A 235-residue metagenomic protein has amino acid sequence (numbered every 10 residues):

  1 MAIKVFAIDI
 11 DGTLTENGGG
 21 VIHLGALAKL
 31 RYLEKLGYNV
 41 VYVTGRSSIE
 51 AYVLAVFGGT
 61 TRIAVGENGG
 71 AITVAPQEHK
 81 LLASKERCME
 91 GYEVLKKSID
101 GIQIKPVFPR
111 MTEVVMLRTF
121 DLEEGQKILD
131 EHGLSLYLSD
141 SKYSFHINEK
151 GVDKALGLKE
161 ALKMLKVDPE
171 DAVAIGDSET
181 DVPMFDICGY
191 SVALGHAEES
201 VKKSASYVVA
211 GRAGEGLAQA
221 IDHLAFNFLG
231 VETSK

Functional and structural regions predicted by a protein language model:
M1-I10, G25, M164-V167: Non-catalytic pre-domain segments flanking phosphatase-related domains
A2-G20, Y42-T44, F185: Asp-based phosphoryl-transfer active-site loop
K4-F6, R62, A172: The start of beta-strands in P-loop NTPase/AAA+ ATPase cores
N17-F108: Active-site phosphate-binding/coordination module
Y92-C188, H196, S200-S204: Conserved acidic, metal-coordinating active-site core of Asp-based, Mg2+-dependent phosphoryl-transfer enzymes
I187, V192-K235: Asp-based, Mg2+/Mn2+-dependent phosphohydrolase catalytic module
